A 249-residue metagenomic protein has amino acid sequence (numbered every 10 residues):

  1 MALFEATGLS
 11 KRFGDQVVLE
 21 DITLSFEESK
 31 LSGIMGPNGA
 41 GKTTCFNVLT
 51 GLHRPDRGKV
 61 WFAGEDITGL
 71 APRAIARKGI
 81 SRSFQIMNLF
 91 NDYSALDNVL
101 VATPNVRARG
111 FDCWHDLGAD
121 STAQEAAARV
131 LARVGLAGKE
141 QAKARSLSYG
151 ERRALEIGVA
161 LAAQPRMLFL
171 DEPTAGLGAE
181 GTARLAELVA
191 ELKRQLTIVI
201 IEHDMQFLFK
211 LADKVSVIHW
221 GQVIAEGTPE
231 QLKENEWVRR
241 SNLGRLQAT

Functional and structural regions predicted by a protein language model:
A2-T249: Glycine-rich phosphate-binding loops of nucleotide-dependent enzymes
